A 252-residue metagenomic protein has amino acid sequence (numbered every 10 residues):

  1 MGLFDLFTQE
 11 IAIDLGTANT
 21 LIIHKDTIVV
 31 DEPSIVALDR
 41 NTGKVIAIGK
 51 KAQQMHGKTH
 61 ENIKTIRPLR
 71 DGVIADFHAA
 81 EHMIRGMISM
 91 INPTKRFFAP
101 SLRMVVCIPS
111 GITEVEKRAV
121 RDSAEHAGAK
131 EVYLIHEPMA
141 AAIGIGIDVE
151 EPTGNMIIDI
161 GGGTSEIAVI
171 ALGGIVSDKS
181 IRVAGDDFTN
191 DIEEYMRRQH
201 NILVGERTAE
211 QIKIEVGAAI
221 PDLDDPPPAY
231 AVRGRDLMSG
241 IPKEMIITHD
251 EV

Functional and structural regions predicted by a protein language model:
M1-I160, A168-V252: Nucleotide/phosphate-binding catalytic cleft detector across ATP-hydrolyzing and phosphate-transferring enzymes
